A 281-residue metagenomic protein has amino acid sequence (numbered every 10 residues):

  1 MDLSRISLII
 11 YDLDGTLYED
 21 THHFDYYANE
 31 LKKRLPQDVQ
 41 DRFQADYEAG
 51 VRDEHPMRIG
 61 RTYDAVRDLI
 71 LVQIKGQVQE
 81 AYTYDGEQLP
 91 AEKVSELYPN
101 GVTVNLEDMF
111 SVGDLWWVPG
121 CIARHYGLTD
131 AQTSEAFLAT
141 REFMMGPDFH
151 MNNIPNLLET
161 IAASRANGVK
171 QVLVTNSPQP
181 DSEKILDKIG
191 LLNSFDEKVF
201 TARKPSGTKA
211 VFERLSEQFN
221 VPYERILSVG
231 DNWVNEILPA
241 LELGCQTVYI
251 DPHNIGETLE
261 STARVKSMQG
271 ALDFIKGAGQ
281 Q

Functional and structural regions predicted by a protein language model:
M1-I59: Active-site neighborhood of HAD-like aspartate-dependent phosphohydrolases
M1-R5, Q37, L158-A166, V172-Q281: Asp-based, Mg2+/Mn2+-dependent phosphohydrolase catalytic module
I10, D108-W116, M145-V172: Short, acidic loop-to-helix structural element flanking the phosphoryl-transfer center in phosphate-processing enzymes
F24-K32, Q44, V112, W116-G120 (+2 more regions): An amphipathic alpha-helix signature
R34-Y47, Y126-L138, N193-E197: Short, surface-exposed acidic
V51-E142: A metal-dependent, Asp-based hydrolase signature
F143-P147, I189-L192: A short secondary-structure junction motif
